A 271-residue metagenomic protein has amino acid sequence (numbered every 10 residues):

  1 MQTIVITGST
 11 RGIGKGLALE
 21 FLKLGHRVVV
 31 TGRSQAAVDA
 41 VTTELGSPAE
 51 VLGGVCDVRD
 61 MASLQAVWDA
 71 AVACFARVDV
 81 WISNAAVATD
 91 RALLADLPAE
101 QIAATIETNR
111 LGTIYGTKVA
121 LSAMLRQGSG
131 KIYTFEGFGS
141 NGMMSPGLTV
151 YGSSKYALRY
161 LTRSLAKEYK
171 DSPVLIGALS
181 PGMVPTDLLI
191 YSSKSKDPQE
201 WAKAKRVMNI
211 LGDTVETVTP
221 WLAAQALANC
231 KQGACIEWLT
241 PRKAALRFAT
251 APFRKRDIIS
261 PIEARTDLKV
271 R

Functional and structural regions predicted by a protein language model:
T10-G12: Conserved glycine-rich cofactor-binding loop
L24-A40: Conserved glycine-rich Rossmann-like NAD(P)H-binding loop of the short-chain dehydrogenase/reductase
V55-A66, A99: The beta1-alpha1 cofactor-binding region of Rossmann-like NAD(H)/NADP(H)-dependent oxidoreductases
A92-L94, P98-A103: Substrate-binding pocket helix/loop in short-chain dehydrogenase/reductase
T117-K118, R163: A short, exposed helix-loop element centered on a Lys and neighboring polar residues
K131-A157, T162-R163, K167-K170, M183: Catalytic loop of short-chain dehydrogenase/reductase
A178, D197-F248: C-terminal helical subdomain
